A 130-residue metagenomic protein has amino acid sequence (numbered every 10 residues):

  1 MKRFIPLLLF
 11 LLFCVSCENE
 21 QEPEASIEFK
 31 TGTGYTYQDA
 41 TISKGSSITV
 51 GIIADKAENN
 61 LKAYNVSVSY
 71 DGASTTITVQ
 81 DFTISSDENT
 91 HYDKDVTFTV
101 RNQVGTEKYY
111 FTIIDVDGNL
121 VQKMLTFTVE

Functional and structural regions predicted by a protein language model:
M1-Y35: Bacterial Sec-dependent N-terminal signal peptides
E24-E130: First exposed extracellular module after export/assembly in secreted or surface-exposed proteins
